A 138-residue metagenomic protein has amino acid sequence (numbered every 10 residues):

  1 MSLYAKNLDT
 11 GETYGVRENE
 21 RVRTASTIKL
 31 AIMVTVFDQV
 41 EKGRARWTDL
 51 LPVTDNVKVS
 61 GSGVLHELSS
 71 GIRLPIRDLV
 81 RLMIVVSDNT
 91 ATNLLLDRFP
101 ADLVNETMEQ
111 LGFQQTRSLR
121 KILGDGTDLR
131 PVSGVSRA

Functional and structural regions predicted by a protein language model:
M1-A5, R46-L50, A91-L96, Q115-K121: Surface-exposed patches in mature extracellular/periplasmic domains of secreted proteins
M1-E18: A short, well-structured edge-of-sheet supersecondary motif
K6-L8, W47-V64, F99-P100, I122-D125: Acidic helix-start/capping segments at beta-turn-to-alpha-helix junctions
G11, V22-L51, M83: Active-site SXXK
V34-R44, D55, I84-T90, F99 (+2 more regions): Sec/Tat-exported extracytoplasmic proteins
N56-N93, A101: Conserved catalytic neighborhood of penicillin-recognizing serine enzymes
N93-A138: Mid-domain, small-residue-enriched loop/turn segments at the edges of structured enzyme/sensor domains
